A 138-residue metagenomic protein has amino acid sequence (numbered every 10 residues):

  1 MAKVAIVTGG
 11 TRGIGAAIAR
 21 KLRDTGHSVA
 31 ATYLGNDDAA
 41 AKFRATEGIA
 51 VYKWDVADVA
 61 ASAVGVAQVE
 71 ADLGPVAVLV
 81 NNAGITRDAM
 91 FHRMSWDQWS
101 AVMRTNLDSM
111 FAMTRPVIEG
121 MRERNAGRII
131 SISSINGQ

Functional and structural regions predicted by a protein language model:
T11-R12: Conserved glycine-rich cofactor-binding loop
T25-A41: Conserved glycine-rich Rossmann-like NAD(P)H-binding loop of the short-chain dehydrogenase/reductase
W54-G65, W96: The beta1-alpha1 cofactor-binding region of Rossmann-like NAD(H)/NADP(H)-dependent oxidoreductases
Q68-L79, R87: A glycine-rich helix->loop->beta "capping" turn within Rossmann-like NAD(P)(H)-dependent oxidoreductase domains
M90-F91, Q98-S100: Substrate-binding pocket helix/loop in short-chain dehydrogenase/reductase
T114-R115: A short, exposed helix-loop element centered on a Lys and neighboring polar residues
S134: Residue(s) in the substrate-gating loop at a strand-loop-helix junction that position the organic substrate next
